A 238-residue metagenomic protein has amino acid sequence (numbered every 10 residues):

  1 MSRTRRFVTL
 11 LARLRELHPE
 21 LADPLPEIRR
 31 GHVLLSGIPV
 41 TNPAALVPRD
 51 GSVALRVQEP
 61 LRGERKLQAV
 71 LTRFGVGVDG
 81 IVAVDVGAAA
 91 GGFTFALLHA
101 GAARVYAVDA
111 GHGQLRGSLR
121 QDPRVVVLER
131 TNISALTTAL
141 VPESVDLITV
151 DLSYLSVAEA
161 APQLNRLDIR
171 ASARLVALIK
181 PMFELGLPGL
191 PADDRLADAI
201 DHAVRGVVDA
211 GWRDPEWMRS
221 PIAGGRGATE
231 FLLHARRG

Functional and structural regions predicted by a protein language model:
M1-R49, V82: A basic, amphipathic helix-loop patch mediating RNA/tRNA/ribosome contacts
R62-I81: Conserved alpha-helix/loop element of class I SAM-dependent methyltransferases that forms part of the SAM/SAH-binding
D79-A89: Conserved class I S-adenosyl-L-methionine
A90-G101: Conserved SAM-binding loop of SAM-dependent methyltransferases across substrates and taxa, primarily the Class I
Y106-E159: S-adenosyl-L-methionine
A171-G186: Conserved beta-strand signature within the Rossmann-like core of class I S-adenosyl-L-methionine
W212-I222: Conserved S-adenosyl-L-methionine
I222-G238: Core SAM-dependent methyltransferase catalytic element
